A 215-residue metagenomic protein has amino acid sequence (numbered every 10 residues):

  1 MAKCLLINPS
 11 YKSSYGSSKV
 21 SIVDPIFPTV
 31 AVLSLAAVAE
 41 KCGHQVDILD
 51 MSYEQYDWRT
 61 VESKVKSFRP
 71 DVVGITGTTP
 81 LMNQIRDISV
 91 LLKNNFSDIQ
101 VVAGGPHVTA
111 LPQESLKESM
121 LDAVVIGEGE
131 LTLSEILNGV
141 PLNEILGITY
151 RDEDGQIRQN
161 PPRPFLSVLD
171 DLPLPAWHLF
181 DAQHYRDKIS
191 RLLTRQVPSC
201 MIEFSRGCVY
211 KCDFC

Functional and structural regions predicted by a protein language model:
A2-D24, Q100: Short glycine-rich His-centered loop
A2-K3, D71, V197-C200: Nucleotide donor/acceptor-binding cores
S10-Y11, V20-C42, C208: Short, compositionally biased "basic patch" segments
S14-Y15, N83, P112, S134 (+2 more regions): Glycine/Thr-rich phosphate-binding loops of Rossmann-like dinucleotide-binding domains
A31, L35-V168: Glycine-rich beta-alpha loop elements in corrinoid/cobalamin-binding modules across cobalamin-dependent enzymes
P175-C215: Radical SAM [4Fe-4S] cluster-binding motif and immediate context
